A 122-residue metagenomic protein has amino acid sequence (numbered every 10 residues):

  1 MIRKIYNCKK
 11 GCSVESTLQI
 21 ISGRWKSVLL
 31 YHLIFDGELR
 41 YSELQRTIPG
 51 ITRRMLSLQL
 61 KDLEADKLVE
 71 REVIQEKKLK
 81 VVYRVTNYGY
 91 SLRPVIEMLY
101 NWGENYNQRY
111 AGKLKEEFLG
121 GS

Functional and structural regions predicted by a protein language model:
I2, K9, Y90, P94-S122: Amphipathic alpha-helical dimerization/coiled-coil segments that flank or bridge DNA-binding/regulatory modules
C8, C12-M55, Q75-E76, V82: N-terminal helix-turn-helix DNA-binding core of bacterial DNA-binding proteins
Y31, E64, Y100: A cross-family signal for key residues in well-ordered alpha-helices that form functional helical elements
I48-P49, D62-E64, G112-L114: Juxtamembrane/interface motifs at transmembrane-helix termini
Q59: Residues within the DNA-recognition helix of helix-turn-helix
K67: Glycine-centered, phosphate/nucleic-acid-interacting loop/turn motifs that mediate DNA/RNA or nucleotide
R71: Short beta-strand "wing" residues that participate in macromolecule-binding interfaces
Q75-L99: Basic, amphipathic "hinge/linker" alpha-helix immediately C-terminal to the N-terminal HTH DNA-binding motif
